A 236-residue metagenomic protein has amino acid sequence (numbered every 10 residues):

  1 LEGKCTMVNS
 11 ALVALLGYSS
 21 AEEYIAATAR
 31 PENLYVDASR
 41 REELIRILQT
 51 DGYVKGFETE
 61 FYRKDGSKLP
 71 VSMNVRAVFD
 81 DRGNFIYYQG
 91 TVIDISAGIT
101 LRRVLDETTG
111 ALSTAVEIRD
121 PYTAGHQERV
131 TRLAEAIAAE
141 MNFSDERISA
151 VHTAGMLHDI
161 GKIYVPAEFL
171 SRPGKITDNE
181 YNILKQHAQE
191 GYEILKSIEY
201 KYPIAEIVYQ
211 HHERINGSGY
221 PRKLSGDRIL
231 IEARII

Functional and structural regions predicted by a protein language model:
E2-G17, E32-L34, K68, V78 (+2 more regions): PAS-family sensory domains
S10, A14-L16, A21-A38, E168-D178 (+1 more regions): PAS-family sensory/regulatory domains
E22, E32-R63, A205: Terminal output helix/cap of sensory domains in signal transduction proteins
K55-E60, D65-N74, F79, Q89: PAS/PAC sensory module
R76-V78, I93, D227: Output-coupling edge of small sensory domains
N84-D94: PAS-family sensory domains
I93-L101: PAS-associated C-terminal cap
E117-I236: Metal-dependent catalytic cores of enzymes that make or break cyclic nucleotides and related phosphoester linkages
